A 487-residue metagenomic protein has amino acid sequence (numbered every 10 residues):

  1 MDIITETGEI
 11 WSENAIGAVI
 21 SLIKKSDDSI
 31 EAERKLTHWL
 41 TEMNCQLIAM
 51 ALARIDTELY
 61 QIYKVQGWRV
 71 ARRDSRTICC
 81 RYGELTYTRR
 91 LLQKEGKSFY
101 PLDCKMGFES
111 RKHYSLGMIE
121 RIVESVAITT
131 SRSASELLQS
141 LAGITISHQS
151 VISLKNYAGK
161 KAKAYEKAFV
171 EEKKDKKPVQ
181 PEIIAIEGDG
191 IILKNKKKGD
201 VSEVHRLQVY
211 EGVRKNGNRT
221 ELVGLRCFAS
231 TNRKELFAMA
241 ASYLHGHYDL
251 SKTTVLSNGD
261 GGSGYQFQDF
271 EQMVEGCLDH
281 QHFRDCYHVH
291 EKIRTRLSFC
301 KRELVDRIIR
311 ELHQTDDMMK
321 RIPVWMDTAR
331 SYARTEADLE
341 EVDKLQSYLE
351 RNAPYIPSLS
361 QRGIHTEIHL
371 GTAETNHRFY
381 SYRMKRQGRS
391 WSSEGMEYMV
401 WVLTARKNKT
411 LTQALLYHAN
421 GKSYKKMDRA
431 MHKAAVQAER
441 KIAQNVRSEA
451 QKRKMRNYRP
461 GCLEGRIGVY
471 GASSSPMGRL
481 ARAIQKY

Functional and structural regions predicted by a protein language model:
M1-L52, S242-Y487: Acidic/histidine-rich catalytic cores and adjacent linkers of DNA breakage/strand-transfer/modification proteins
D2-A18, L22-K25, W68-R121, I144-L256 (+5 more regions): RNase H-like nuclease fold core
E31-R89: An N-terminal, globular interaction/scaffold subdomain
C45, I128-S131, I144: Alpha-helix boundary/capping and short turn/kink residues
E120-A127, R378-Y382: Contiguous, well-ordered alpha-helical segments that form the cores/surfaces of helical PPI scaffolds
I122-T129, I368-T372: Short basic-aromatic helix/loop recognition motifs at nucleic-acid and histone-peptide binding interfaces
V126-Q139: Short, charged amphipathic recognition helices of the HTH superfamily and cognate SANT/SANTA-like modules
